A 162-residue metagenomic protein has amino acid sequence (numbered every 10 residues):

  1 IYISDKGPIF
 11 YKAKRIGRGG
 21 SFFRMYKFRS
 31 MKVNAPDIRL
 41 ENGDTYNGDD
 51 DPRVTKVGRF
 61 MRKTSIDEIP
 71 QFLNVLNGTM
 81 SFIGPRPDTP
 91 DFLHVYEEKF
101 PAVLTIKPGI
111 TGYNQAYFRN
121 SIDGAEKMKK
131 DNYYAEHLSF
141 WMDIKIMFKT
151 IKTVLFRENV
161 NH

Functional and structural regions predicted by a protein language model:
I1-A35, K145-H162: A hydrophobic, helix-centered structural microdomain
G7, R53, E98, P108 (+1 more regions): Residue-level preference for beta-strand/loop junctions
Y11-K12, I83-P85, A125, H162: Short, hydrophobic secondary-structure boundary micro-motifs
F23-R59: Acidic, Ser/Thr-rich low-complexity segments on the non-lumenal side of membrane proteins
L40-N42, E97, K129: Short glycine/proline- and charge-enriched loop/turn segments that cap or connect secondary-structure elements
N47-I106, M147-T153: A short, structured surface patch at a secondary-structure boundary
V103-H162: C-terminal terminal-structure detector
